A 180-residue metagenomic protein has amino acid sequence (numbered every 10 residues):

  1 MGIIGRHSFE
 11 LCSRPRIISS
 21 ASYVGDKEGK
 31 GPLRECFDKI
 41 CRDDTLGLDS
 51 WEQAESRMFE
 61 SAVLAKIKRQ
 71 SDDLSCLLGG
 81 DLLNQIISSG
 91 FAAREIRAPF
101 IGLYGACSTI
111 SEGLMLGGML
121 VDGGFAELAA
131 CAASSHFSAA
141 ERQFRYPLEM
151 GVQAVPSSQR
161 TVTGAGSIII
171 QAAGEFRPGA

Functional and structural regions predicted by a protein language model:
M1-L78, L82-I101, R160, G166-I168 (+1 more regions): Conserved "HGTGT" condensation-loop signature of ketosynthase/thiolase-family condensing enzymes that catalyze
I4-H7, G118-V121, Q153-Q159: A generic local secondary-structure boundary/capping motif
V24, C107, H136: Residue-level detector of flexible, active-site-proximal loop/helix-junction positions within diverse enzyme catalytic
G79-G80, A129-S135: Short beta-strand segments
Q85-S88, F137-R142: Short, well-ordered, mixed-charge alpha-helical segments that flank or form enzyme active sites
F91-R94, L116, P147: "Short basic amphipathic alpha-helical interaction patches in structured regions
Y104-C131: Active-site-proximal alpha-helical scaffold in enzymes
R142-Q171: Active-site glycine-rich loop that binds ribose-phosphate moieties when present
